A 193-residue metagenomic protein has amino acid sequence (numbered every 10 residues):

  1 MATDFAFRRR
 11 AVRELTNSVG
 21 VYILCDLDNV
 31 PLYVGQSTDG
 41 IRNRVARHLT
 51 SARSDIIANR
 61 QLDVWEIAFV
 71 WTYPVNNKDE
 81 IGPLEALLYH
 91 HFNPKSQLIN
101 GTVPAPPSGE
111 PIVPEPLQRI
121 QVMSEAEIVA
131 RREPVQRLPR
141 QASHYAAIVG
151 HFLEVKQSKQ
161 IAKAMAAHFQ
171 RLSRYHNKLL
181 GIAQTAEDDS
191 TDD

Functional and structural regions predicted by a protein language model:
M1-V19, L27-V30, I41-D193: Boundary/linker segments flanking structured domains
G20-Y22, P31-Q36: Short beta-strand segments
